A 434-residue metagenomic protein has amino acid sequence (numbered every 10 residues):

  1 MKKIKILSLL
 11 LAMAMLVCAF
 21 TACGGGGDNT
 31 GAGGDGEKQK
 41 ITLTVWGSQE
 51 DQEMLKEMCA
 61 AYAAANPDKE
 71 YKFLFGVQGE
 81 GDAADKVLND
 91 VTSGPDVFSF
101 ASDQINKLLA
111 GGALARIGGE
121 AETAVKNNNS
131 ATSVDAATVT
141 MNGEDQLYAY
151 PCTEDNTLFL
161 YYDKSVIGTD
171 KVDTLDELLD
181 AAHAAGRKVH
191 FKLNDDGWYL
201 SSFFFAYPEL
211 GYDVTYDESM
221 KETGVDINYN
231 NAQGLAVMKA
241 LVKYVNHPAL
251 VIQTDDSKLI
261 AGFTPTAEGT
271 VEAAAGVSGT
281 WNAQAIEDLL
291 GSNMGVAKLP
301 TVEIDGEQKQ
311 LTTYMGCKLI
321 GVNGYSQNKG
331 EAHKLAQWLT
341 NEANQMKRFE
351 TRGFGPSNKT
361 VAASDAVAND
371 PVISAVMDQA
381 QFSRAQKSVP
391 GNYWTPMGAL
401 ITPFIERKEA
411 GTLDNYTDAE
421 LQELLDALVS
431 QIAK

Functional and structural regions predicted by a protein language model:
M1-T42, A64, D426-K434: Short, low-complexity disordered leader/linker segments with a strong preference for bacterial N-terminal type II
E37-Q49, K69-G76, V97, Y148 (+1 more regions): Short, well-ordered beta-strand elements
Q49, A283-Q284, K318-N392: Mature extracytoplasmic/periplasmic domains
A61, A65-A131, S165, D170 (+1 more regions): Extracytoplasmic "Venus flytrap"/periplasmic binding protein-like
S102-L158, D170, G295-L299, D305: Hinge/lid segment of periplasmic solute-binding proteins
E144-C152, L158, L179-D226, A273: Extracytoplasmic/periplasmic solute-binding protein
M220-D255: Glycine-centered hinge/linker elements that transmit conformational signals in sensory and ligand-binding systems
Y314, R352-G355, P371-A433: C-terminal capping/gating helix-and-loop segments adjacent to ligand/active sites or protein-protein/ligand interfaces
